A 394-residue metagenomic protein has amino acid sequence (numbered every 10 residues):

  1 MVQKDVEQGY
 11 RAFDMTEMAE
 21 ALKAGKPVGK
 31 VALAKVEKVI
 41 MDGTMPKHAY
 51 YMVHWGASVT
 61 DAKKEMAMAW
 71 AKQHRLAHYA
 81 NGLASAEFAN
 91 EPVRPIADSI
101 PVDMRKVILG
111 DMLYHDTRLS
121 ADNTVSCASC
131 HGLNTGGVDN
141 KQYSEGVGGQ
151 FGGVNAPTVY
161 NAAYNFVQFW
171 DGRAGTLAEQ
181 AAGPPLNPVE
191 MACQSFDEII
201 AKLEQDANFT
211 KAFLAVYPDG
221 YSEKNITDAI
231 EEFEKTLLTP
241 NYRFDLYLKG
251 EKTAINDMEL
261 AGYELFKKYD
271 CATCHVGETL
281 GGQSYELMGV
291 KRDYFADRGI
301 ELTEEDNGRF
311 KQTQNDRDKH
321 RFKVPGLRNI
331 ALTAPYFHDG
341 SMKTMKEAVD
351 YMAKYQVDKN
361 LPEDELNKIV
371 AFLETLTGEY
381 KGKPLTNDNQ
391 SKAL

Functional and structural regions predicted by a protein language model:
M1, E7, G29-H48, D61-M66: Soluble extramembrane regions of membrane proteins in the secretory/endomembrane system
M1-T16, A86-G183, L246-K343, E347-D350 (+2 more regions): Short glycine/threonine-rich turn/loop motifs
A12-L22, V39-K63, N165-Y221, L327-I330 (+2 more regions): Axial heme c-ligation environment in periplasmic c-type cytochrome domains
E17-M41, W170, R309-D318: Long, charge-rich boundary regions
L33, A156, E223-T227, V324 (+2 more regions): Short runs of predominantly hydrophobic/aromatic residues within well-ordered alpha helices that form helix-helix
V36, I40, L177-A181, I230-E234 (+2 more regions): Short alpha-helical scaffolding segments that buttress acidic/His motifs in well-ordered protein cores
G43-I108, A192-L260, E264, V276-S284 (+1 more regions): Post-cleavage N-terminal segment of exported redox proteins
S120-A121, E223-K224, P362-E363: Alpha-helix N-cap/helix-initiation sites
